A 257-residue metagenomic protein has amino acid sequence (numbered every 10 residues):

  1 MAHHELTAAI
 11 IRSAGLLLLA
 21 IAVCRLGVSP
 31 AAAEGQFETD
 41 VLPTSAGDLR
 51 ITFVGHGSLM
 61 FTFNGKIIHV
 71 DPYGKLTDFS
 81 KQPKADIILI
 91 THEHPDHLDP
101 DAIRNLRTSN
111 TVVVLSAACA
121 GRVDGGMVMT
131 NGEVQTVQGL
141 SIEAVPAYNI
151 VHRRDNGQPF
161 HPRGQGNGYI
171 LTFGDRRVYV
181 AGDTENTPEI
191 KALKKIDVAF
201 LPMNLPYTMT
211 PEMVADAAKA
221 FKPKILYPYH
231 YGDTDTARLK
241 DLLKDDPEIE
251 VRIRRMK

Functional and structural regions predicted by a protein language model:
M1-I10: N-terminal secretory signal peptides that target proteins for export/translocation
S13-R25: Bacterial N-terminal signal peptides
V28-A33: Sec/Tat signal peptide C-region and signal peptidase I cleavage site
E34-P83, G125-K194, R254-K257: Core dinuclear metal-dependent hydrolase active-site scaffold
G74-C119, K194-F200: Active-site metal-binding motif and surrounding structural segment of the metallo-beta-lactamase
L76-D78, H94-L98, A120-V123, E133-Q135 (+4 more regions): Active-site environment of divalent metal-dependent phosphoester hydrolases
M127-S141, R163, A215, K219-K257: Binuclear metal-ion centers of metallo-dependent hydrolases, dominated by the metallo-beta-lactamase
N167-F221, P228-T234: Metallo-beta-lactamase
